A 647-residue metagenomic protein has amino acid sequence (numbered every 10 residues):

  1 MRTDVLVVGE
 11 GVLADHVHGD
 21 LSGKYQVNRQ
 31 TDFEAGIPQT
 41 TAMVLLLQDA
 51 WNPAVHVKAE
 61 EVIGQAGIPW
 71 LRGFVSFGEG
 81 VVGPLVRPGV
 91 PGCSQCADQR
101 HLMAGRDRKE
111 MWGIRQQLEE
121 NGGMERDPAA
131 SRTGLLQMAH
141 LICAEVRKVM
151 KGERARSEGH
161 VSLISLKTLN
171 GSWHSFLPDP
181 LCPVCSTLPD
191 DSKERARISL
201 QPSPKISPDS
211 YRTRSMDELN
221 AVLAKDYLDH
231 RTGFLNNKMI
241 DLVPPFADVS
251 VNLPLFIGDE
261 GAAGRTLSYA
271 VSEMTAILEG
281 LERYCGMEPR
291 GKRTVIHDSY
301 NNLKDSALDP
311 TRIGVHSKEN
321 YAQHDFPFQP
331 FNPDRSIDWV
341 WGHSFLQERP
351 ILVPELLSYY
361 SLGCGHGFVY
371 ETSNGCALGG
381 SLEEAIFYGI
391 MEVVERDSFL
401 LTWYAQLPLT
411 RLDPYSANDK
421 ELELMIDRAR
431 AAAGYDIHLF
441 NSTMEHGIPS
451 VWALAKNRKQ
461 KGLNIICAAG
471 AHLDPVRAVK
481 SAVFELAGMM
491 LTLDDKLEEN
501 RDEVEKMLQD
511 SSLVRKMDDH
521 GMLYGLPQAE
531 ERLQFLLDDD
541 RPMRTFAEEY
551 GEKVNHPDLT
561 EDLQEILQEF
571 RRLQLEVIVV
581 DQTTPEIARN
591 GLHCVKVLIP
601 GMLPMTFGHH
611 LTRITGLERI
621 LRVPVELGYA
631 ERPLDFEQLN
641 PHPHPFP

Functional and structural regions predicted by a protein language model:
M1-V5: Extreme N-terminal starter segment of soluble prokaryotic enzymes
L6-V8, L13-D20, K24-Q26, A42-M138 (+2 more regions): E1/E1-like adenylate-forming module used to activate ubiquitin-like modifiers and sulfur-carrier proteins
R29-T31, R72, L439, V579: A structural preference for short, hydrophobic beta-strand core positions in alpha/beta folds
Q30-T40: Short acidic low-complexity segments
A35, G78, P585: Positions that flank functional sites
A50, R156-P647: Helix-biased "structured C-terminal domain" signature
G134-L141, A270-T275: Elongated alpha-helical scaffolds
L141-V149, L278: Short glycine/serine- and small hydrophobic-enriched flexible loop segments
